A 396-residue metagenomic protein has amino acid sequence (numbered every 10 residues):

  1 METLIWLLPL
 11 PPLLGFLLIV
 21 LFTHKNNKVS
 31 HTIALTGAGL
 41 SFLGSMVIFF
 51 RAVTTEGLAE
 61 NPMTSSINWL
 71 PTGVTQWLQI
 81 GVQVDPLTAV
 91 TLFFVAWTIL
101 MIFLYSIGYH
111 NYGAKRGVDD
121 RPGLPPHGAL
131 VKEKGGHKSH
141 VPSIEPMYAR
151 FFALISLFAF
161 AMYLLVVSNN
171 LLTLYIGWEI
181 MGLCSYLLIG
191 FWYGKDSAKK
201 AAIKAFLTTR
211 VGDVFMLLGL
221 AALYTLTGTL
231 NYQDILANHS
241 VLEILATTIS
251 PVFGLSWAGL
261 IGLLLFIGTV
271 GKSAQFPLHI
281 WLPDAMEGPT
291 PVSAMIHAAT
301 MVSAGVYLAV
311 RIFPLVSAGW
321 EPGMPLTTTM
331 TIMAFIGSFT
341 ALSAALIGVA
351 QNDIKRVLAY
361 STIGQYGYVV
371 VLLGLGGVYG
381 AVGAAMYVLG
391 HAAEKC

Functional and structural regions predicted by a protein language model:
M1-L4, L21-A153, G228-S250, R311-F313 (+2 more regions): Transmembrane helix-loop-helix hairpins at membrane boundaries of multipass inner-membrane proteins
E2-I5, P12-L13, S30, T36 (+2 more regions): Hydrophobic alpha-helical transmembrane segments of multi-pass integral membrane proteins
L7, L14, L18, I33 (+3 more regions): Residue-level signal for short hydrophobic patches within transmembrane helices of multi-pass membrane transporters
P9-H24, V270, A274, A341: N-terminal signal-anchor/start-transfer transmembrane helix
P11, F16, T36-G39, V302 (+1 more regions): Hydrophobic alpha-helical membrane-embedded or membrane-associated segments
L14-A34, L188-L207: Cytoplasmic juxtamembrane interface segments
M101-K115, G136-L174, L183-C396: Hydrophobic transmembrane alpha-helices and their helix-loop junctions in integral membrane proteins
E179: Short phosphate-coordinating micro-motif centered on Lys-Gly-acidic
